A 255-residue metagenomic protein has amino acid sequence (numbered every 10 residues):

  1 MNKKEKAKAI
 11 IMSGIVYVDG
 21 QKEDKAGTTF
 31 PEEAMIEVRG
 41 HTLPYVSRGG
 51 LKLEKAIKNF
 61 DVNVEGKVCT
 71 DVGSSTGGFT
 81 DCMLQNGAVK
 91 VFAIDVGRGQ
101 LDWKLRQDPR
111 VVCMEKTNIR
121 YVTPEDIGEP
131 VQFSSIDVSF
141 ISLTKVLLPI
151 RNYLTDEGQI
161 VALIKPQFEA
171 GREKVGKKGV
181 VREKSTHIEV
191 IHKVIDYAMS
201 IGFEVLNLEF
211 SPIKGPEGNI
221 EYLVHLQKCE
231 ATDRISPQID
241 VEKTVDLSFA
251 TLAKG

Functional and structural regions predicted by a protein language model:
M1-A34, V68-C69: A basic, amphipathic helix-loop patch mediating RNA/tRNA/ribosome contacts
V64-S75, M83: Conserved class I S-adenosyl-L-methionine
G77-G78, G99: Glycine-rich SAM-binding Motif I of class I
C82-K90: Conserved S-adenosyl-L-methionine
F92-K145: S-adenosyl-L-methionine
T144-V161: A short glycine-rich, Lys/Arg-flanked "PGG" loop and its adjoining helix->strand segment in the class I
P166-E183: Short, glycine-/aromatic-enriched active-site segment of Class I SAM-dependent methyltransferases
I220-G255: Flexible, glycine-/basic-rich loop-and-beta segments that form/coincide with the SAM-dependent methyltransferase
